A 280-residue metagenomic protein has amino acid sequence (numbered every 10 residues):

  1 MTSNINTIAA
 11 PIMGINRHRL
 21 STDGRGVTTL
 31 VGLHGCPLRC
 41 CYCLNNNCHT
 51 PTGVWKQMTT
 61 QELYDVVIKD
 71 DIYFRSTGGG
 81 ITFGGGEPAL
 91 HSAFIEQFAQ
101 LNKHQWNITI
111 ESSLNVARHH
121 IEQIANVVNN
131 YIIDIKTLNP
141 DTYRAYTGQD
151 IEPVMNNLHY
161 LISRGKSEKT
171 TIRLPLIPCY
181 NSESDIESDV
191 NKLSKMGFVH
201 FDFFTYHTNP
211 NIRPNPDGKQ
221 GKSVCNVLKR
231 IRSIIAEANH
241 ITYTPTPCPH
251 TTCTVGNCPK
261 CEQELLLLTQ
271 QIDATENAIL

Functional and structural regions predicted by a protein language model:
M1-T22, P178-K222, I241: Auxiliary Fe-S-binding modules of radical SAM enzymes
M1-T52, K69-R75, K219-Y243, D273: N-terminal [4Fe-4S]-dependent radical SAM core
P37, L44, T254-E262: Cys/His-coordinated zinc-binding microdomains
L44-H49, E87, E262-E264: Detector for the c-type heme attachment site
N46-T77, I81, A278-L280: Conserved alpha-helical substructure of the radical SAM core
N47-G53, R144-D150, N215-P216: Short glycine-enriched, charge-decorated loop/helix-capping segments at active-site entrances that position
I68-G80, G84-I212: Conserved AdoMet/S-adenosylmethionine-binding subsite of the radical SAM
E262-I272: Short metal-binding segments enriched for Cys and/or His
